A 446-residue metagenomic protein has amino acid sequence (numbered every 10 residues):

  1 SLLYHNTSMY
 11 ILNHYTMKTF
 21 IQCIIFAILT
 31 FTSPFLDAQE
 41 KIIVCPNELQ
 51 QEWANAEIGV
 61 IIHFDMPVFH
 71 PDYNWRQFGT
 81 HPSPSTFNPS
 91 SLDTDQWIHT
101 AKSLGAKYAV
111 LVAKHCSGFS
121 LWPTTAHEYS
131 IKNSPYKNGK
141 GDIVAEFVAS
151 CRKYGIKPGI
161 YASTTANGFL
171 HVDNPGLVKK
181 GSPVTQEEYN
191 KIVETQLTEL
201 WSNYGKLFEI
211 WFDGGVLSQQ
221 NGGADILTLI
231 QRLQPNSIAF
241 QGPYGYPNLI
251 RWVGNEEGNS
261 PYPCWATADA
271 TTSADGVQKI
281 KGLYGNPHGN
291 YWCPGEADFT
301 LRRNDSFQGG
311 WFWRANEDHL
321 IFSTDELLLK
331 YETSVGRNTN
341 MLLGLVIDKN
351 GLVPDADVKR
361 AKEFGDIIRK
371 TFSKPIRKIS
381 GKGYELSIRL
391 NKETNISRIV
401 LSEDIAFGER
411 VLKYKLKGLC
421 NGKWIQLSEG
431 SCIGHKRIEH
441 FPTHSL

Functional and structural regions predicted by a protein language model:
S1-Q39: Bacterial Sec-dependent N-terminal signal peptides
H5, A38-F441: Mature catalytic domains of secreted/periplasmic carbohydrate-active enzymes
T443-L446: Noncatalytic modules at the cell exterior or secretory-pathway interfaces, chiefly beta-strand-rich lectin/adhesion
